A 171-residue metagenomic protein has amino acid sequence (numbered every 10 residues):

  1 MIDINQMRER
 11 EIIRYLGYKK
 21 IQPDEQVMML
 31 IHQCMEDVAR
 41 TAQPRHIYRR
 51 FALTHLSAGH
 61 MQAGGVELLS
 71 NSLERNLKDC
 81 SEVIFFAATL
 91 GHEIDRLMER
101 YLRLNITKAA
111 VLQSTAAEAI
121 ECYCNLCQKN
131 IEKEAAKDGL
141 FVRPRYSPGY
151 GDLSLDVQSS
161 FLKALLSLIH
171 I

Functional and structural regions predicted by a protein language model:
M1-L112: Active-site helix-to-loop segments that bind/position phosphate- or nucleotide-bearing substrates and donors across
N105-L165: Internal, well-folded beta-alpha domain core
I169-I171: Conserved small/polar residues in nucleotide/adenosyl-binding loops
